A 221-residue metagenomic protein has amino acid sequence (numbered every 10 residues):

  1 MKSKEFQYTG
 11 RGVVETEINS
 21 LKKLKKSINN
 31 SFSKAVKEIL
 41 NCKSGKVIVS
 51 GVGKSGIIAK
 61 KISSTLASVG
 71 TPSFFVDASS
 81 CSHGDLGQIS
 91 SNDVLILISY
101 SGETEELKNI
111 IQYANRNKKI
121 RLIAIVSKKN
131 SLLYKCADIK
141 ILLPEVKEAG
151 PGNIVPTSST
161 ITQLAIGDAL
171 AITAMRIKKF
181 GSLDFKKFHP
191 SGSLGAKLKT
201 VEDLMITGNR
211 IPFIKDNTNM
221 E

Functional and structural regions predicted by a protein language model:
M1-V14, V52-A59: Short, compositionally biased "basic patch" segments
E5-G45: An N-terminal, well-structured beta->alpha segment
T16-N19, K23, K34, E38 (+7 more regions): Alpha-helical scaffold segments in soluble metabolic enzymes
E17, G208-I214: Short regulatory/linker helices and ligand/cofactor-binding micro-motifs at input modules
E38-N41, L86-I89, L204: Glycine-rich helix-loop-beta junction characteristic of Rossmann-like nucleotide cofactor-binding loops
S44-K178: Glycine-rich phosphate-binding loops that contact phosphosugars or nucleotide phosphates
K135, A149, R176-G208: Internal, active-site/partner-interface "lid" segment
I214-E221: The conserved cystathionine-beta-synthase
